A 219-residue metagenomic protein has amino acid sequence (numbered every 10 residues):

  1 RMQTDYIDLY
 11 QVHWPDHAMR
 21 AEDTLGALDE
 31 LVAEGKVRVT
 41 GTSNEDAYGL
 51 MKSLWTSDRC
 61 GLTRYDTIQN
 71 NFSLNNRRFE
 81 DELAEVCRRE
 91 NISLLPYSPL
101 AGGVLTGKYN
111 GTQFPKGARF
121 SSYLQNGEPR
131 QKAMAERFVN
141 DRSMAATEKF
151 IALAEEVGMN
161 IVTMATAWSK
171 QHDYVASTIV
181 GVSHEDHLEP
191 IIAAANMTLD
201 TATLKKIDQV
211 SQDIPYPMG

Functional and structural regions predicted by a protein language model:
R1-R20: Active-site groove signature of glycoside hydrolases
P15-Q209, I214, M218: Beta/alpha (TIM)-barrel catalytic core signal, keyed to glycine-rich beta->alpha loops juxtaposed to Asp/Glu that bind
